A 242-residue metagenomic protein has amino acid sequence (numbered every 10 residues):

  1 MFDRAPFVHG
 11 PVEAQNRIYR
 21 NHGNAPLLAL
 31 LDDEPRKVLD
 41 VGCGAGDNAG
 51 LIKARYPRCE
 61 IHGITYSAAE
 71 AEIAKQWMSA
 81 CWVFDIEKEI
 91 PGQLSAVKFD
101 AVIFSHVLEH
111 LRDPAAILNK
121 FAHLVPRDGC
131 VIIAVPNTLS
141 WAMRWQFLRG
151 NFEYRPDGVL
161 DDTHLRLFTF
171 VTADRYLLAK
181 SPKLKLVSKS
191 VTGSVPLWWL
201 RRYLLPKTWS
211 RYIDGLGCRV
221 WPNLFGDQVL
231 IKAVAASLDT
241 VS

Functional and structural regions predicted by a protein language model:
M1-V97, A101, A115-L118, K189-S194 (+3 more regions): Conserved N-terminal segment of class I S-adenosyl-L-methionine
P11-R17, H22, D47, I86 (+1 more regions): S-adenosyl-L-methionine-dependent methyltransferase catalytic module, highlighting the catalytic core
L39, S105, P136: Active-site flanking residues adjacent to catalytic metal/cofactor-binding acidic residues
D40, E109, I133: Small/polar loops that bind or transfer phosphate-bearing groups
S67, V107-H110, T138: Short beta->alpha junction loops/turns
A101-V107: A short beta-strand submotif of the Rossmann-like class I SAM-dependent methyltransferase core that lines
